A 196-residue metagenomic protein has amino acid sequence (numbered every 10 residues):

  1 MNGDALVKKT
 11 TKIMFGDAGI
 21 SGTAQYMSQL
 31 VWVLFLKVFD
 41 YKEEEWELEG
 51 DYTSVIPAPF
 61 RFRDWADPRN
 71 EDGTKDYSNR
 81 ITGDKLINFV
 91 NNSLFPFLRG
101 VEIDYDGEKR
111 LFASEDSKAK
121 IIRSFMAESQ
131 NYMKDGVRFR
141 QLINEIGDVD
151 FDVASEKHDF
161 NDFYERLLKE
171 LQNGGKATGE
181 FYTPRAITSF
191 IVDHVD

Functional and structural regions predicted by a protein language model:
M1-D196: Non-catalytic, mostly N-terminal accessory regions of nucleic-acid modification and defense proteins
